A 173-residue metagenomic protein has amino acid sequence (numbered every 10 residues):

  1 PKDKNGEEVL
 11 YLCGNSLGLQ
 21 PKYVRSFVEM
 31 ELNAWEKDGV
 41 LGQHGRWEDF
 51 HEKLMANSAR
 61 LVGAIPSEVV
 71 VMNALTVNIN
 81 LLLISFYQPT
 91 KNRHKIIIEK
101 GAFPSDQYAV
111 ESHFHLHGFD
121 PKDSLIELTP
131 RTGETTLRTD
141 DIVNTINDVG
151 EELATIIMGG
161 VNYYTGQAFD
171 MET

Functional and structural regions predicted by a protein language model:
P1-T173: Pyridoxal 5′-phosphate
